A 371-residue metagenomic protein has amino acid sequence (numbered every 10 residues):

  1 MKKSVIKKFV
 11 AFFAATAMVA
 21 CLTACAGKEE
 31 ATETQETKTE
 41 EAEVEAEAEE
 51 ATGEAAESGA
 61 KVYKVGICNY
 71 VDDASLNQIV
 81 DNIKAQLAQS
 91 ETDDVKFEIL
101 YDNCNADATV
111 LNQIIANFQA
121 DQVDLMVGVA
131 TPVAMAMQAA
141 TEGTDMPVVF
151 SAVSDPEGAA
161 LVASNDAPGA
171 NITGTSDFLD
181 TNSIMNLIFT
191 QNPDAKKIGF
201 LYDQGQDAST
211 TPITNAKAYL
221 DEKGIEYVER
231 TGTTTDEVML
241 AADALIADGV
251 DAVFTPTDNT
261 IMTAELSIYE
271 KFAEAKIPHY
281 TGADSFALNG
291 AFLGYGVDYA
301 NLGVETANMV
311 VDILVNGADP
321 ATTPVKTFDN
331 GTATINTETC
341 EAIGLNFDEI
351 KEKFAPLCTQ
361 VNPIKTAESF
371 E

Functional and structural regions predicted by a protein language model:
A20-A24: C-terminal motif of bacterial Sec signal peptides marking the signal peptidase cleavage site
A26-E29: Bacterial signal peptide processing site
E54-G59, D155-K197, V297-A318: Hydrophobic alpha-helical segments within soluble ligand-binding/sensing domains
G59-A85, S90, L100-T109, G205-S209 (+1 more regions): Extracytoplasmic "Venus flytrap"
V65, I83, T173-K223, D319 (+1 more regions): An alpha-beta-alpha
L100-A163, D258-A273, I277-G282: Beta-alpha junction/loop-to-helix N-cap segments that form part of ligand/metal-binding clefts
D207-H279, A283: Pocket-lining segment of extracytoplasmic ligand-binding domains
D312-E371: Hinge/cleft segment of the Venus flytrap/periplasmic-binding protein
